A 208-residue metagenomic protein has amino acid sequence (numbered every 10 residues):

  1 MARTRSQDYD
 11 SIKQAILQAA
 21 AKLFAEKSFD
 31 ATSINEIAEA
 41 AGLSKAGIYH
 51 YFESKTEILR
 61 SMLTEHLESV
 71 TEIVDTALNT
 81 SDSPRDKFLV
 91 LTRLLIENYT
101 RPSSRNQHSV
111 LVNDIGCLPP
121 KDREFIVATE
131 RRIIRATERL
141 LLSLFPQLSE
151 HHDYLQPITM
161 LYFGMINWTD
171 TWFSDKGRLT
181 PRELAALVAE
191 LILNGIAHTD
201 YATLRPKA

Functional and structural regions predicted by a protein language model:
M1-A2, E97-N98, I134-S143, F163-M165 (+1 more regions): C-terminal peripheral helix-coil segments that are non-catalytic and often amphipathic
M1-K27, A31-L43, E57-R60: Basic, helix-initiating cap at the start of DNA-binding domains
D30-A31, P146-Y154: Short, charged helix-capping/linker segments at alpha-helix termini
A41-F52: Short hydrophobic/aromatic patch on the recognition helix
S61, E65, D75-S103, I158: Hydrophobic alpha-helical connector segments
E68-T71, D75, P120-P146, Q156-M160 (+2 more regions): Amphipathic alpha-helical packing segments from all-alpha helical-bundle domains
L89, R93, H152-F163, R182: Short, well-structured alpha-helical segments
T100-K121, E138, T171: Amphipathic alpha-helical segments used for helix-helix packing
